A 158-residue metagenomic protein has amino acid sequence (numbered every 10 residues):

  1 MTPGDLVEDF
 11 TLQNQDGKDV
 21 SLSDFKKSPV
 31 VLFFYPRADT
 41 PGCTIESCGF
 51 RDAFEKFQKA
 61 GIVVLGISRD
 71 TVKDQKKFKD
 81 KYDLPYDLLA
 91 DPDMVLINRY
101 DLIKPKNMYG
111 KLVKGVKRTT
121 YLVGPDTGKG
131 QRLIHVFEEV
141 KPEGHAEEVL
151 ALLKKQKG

Functional and structural regions predicted by a protein language model:
M1-G158: Chalcogenol-based redox active-site neighborhoods
